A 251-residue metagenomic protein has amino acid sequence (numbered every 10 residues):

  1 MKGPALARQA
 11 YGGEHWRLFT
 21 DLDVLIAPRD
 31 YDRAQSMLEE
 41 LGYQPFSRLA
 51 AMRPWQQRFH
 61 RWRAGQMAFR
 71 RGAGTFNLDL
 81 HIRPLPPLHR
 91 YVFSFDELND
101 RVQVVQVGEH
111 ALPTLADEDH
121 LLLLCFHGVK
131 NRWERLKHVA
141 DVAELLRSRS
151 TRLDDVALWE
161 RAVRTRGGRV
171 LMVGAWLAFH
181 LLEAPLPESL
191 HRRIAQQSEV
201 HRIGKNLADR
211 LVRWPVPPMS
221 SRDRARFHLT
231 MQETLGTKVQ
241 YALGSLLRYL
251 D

Functional and structural regions predicted by a protein language model:
M1-T20, I26-D251: Conserved NTP-donor binding/palm subdomain of two-metal-ion nucleotidyltransferases/polymerases, i.e., the charged
